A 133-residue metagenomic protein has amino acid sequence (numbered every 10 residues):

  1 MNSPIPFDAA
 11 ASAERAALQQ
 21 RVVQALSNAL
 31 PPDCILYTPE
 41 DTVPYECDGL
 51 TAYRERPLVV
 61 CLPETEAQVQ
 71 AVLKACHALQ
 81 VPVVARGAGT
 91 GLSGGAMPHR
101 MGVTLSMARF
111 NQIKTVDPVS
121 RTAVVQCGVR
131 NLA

Functional and structural regions predicted by a protein language model:
M1-G49, A78-V81: N-terminal accessory segments
L26, A52-V83, M101, M107-A133: N-terminal glycine-rich flavin-associated loop
T38, R86, S106-A108: Generic beta-strand/beta-sheet core signal
D41-Y45, R54, G95, A123: A sequence-level detector of short, solvent-exposed, charge-rich linear segments
P44, L92, L132: Flexible, glycine-rich phosphate/dinucleotide-binding loops and adjacent beta-alpha linkers at cofactor/substrate
C47, S93-M101: Short acidic, glycine/serine/threonine-rich loops at helix termini
